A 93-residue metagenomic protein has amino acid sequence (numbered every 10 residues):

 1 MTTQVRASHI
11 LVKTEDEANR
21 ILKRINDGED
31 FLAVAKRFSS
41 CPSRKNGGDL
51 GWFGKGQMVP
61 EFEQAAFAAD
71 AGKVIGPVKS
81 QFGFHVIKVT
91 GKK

Functional and structural regions predicted by a protein language model:
M1-D27, P42-Q57, I87-K93: Well-structured core secondary-structure elements of compact alpha/beta domains
M1-L11, R37-F38, E61-K93: Proteostasis/folding factors centered on peptidyl-prolyl cis-trans isomerases
D27-G28, A71: Charged, alpha-helical scaffolding/interaction elements associated with membrane systems
F31-S40: Short, well-ordered alpha-helical segments enriched in acidic and aromatic residues
L32, K45-N46, K73, P77: Secondary-structure transition/capping residues
